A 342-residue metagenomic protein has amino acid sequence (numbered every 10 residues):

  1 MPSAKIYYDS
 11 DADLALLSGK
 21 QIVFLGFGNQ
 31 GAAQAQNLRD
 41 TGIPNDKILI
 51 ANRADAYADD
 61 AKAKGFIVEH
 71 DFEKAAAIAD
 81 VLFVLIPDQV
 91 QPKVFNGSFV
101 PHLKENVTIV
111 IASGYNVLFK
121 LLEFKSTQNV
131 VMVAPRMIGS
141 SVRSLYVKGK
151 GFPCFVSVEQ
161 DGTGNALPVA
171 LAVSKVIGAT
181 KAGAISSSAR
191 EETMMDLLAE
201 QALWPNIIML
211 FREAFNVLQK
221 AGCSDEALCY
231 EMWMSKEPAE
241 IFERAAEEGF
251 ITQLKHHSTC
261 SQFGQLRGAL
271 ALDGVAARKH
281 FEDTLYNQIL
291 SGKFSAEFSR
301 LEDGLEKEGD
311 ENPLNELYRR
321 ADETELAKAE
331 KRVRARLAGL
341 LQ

Functional and structural regions predicted by a protein language model:
P2-G19, E73: A short, basic/flexible loop-to-alpha-helix module at the beginning of a structural domain
L25, A33, R39-K64: NAD(P)-binding Rossmann-fold cofactor-contacting core
I43-D46, L103-V107, S126-Q128: A short helix->loop->beta-strand "cap" motif at the edges of active sites that frequently abuts
F72-L121: Rossmann-fold NAD(P) dinucleotide-binding segment
V110-L197: Rossmann-fold dinucleotide-binding core
G164-G222, E226-A246: Active-site-proximal catalytic alpha-helix in oxidoreductases
C223-Q342: NAD(P)-dependent Rossmann-like dehydrogenase/reductase catalytic/cofactor-binding core
